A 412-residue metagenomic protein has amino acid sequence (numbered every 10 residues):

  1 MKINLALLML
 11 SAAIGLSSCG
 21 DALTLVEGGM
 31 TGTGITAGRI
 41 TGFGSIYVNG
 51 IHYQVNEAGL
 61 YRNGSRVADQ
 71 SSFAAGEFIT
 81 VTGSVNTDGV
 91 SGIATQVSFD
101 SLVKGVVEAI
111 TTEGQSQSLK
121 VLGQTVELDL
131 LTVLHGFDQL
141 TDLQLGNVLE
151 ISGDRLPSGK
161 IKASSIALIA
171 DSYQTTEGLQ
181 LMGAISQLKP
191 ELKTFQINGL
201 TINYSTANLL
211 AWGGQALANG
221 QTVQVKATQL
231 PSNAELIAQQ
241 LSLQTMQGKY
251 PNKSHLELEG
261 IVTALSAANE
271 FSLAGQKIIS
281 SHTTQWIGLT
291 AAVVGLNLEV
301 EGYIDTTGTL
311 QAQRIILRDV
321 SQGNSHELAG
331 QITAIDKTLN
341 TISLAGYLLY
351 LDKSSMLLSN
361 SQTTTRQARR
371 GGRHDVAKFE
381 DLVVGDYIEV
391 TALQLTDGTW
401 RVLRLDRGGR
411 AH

Functional and structural regions predicted by a protein language model:
M1-S17: Sec-dependent bacterial lipoprotein signal peptides
G15-S354, L358-H412: Short, flexible, surface-exposed loop segments at domain boundaries
